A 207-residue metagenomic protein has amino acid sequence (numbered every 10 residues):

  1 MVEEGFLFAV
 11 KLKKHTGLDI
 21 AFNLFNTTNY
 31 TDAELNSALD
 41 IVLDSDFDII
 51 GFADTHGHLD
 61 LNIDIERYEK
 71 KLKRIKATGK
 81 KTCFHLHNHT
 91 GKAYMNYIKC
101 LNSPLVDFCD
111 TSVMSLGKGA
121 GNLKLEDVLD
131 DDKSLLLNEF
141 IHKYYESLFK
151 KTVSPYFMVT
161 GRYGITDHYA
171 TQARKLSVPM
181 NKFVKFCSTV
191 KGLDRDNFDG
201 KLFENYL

Functional and structural regions predicted by a protein language model:
M1-L207: Catalytic cores and adjacent flexible loops of soluble metabolic enzymes that perform enolate/carbanion chemistry on
